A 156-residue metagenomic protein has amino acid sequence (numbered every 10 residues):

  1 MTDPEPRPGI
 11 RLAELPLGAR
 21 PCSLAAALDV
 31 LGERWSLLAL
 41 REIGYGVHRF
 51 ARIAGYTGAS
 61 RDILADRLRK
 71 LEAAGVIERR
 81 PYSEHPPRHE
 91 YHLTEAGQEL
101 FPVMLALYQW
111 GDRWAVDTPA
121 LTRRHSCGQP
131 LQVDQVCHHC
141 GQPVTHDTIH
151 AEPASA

Functional and structural regions predicted by a protein language model:
M1-E5, A39-E42, R52, L71: Basic, Lys/Arg-rich alpha-helical nucleic-acid-recognition elements, primarily the DNA-binding modules of transcription
M1-L31: N-terminal leader segment of winged-helix/HTH proteins
M1-P8, Q109-A156: C-terminal regulatory/oligomerization modules of transcriptional regulators
C22-I63: N-terminal helix-turn-helix DNA-binding core of bacterial DNA-binding proteins
G32, S83-A106: Basic, amphipathic "hinge/linker" alpha-helix immediately C-terminal to the N-terminal HTH DNA-binding motif
L37, A74, V103-W114: Alpha-helical linker/hinge and terminal dimerization helices associated with HTH transcriptional regulators
F50-Y82, P86: Canonical helix-turn-helix DNA-binding module
Y56, E90-H92, T122: Short aromatic/hydrophobic contact patches that present stacked aromatics for nucleic-acid/ligand binding
